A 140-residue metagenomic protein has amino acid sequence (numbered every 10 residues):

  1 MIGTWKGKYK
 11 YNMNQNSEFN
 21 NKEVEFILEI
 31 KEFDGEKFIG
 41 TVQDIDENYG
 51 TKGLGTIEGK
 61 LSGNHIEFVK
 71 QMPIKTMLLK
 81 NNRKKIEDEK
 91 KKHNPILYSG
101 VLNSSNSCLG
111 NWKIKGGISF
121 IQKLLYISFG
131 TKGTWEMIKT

Functional and structural regions predicted by a protein language model:
M1, G7-Y11, I57-K60, H65-T140: Beta-sheet ligand-binding and adhesion/scaffold domains
M1, W5-G7, K22, E29 (+2 more regions): A general marker of short, structured functional hotspots
I2, Y11-M13, L28-E32, F38-T41 (+1 more regions): N-terminal start-of-chain detector that recognizes signal peptides and the immediate post-cleavage beginning
G7, Q15, E36-F38, Q43-I45 (+1 more regions): Residue-level signal for well-ordered alpha-helical segments
N16-N21, N48-G50, D88-E89, L124-I127: Short consensus segments that form the blades of beta-propeller domains, in both extracellular/periplasmic
F19-K60: N-terminal glycine/threonine-rich, aromatic-flanked beta-hairpin/loop signature
